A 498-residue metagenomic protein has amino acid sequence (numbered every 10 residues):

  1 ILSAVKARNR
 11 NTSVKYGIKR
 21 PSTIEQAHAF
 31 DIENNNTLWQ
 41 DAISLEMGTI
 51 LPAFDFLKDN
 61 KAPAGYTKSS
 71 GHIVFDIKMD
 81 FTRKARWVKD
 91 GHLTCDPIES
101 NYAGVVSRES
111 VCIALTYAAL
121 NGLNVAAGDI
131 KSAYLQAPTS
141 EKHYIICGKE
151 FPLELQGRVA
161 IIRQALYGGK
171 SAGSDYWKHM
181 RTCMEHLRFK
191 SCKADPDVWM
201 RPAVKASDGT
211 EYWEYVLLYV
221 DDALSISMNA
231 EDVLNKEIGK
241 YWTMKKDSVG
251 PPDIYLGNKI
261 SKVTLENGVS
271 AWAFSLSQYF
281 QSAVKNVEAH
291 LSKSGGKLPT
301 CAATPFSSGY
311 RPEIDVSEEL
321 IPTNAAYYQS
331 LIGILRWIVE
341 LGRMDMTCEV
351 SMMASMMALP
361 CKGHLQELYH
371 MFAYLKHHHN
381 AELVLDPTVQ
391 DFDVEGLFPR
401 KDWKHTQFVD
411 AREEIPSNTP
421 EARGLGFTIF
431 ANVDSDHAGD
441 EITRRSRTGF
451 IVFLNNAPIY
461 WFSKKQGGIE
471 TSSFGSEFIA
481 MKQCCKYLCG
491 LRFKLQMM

Functional and structural regions predicted by a protein language model:
I1-M498: Long, low-complexity, charge-biased intrinsically disordered regions
